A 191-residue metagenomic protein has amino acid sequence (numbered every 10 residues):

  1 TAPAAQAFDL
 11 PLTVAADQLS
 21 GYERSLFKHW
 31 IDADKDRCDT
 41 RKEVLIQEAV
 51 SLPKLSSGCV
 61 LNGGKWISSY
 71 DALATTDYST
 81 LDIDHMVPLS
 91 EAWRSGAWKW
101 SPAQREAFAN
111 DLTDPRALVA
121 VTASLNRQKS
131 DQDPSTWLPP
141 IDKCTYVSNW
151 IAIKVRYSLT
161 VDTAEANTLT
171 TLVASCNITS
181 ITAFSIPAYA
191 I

Functional and structural regions predicted by a protein language model:
T1-D36, T163-T170, A174-I191: N-terminal module-boundary/linker segments of secreted carbohydrate-active enzymes
A2, A16, G21-R24, V60 (+3 more regions): Generic detection of intrinsically disordered/low-complexity segments and helix-coil linkers/edges
A5, L12, S20, G58-G64 (+2 more regions): Amphipathic, alpha-helical segments enriched in basic
L10-P11, S57-G58, P139-K143: Generic structural signal for short, solvent-exposed loop/turn connectors between secondary structure elements
L12, K35-D36, G58, A109-T113: A general structural signal for short secondary-structure junctions and capping/turn motifs
V14-A15, A49-L52, Q104-R105, C144: Short secondary-structure boundary micro-motifs
A16-L89: Secreted/periplasmic proteins that engage bacterial cell-wall peptidoglycan
W66-I191: Domain-level detector of nuclease and nuclease-like folds in predominantly extracellular/periplasmic contexts
